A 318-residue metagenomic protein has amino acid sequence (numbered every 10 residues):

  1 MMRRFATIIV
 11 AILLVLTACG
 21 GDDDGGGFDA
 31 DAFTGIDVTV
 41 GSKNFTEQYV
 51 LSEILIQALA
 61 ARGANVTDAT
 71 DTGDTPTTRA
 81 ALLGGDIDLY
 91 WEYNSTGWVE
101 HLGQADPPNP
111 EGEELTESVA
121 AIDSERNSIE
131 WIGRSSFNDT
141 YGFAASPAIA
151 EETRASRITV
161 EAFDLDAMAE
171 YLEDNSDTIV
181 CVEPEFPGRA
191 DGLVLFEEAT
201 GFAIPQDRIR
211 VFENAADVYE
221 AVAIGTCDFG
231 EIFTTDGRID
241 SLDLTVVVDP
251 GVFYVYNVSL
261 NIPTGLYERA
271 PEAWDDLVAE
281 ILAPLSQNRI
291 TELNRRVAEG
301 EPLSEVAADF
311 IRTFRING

Functional and structural regions predicted by a protein language model:
L13-A18: C-terminal motif of bacterial Sec signal peptides marking the signal peptidase cleavage site
G20-D23: Bacterial signal peptide processing site
F28-E53, T70-D74, E185-G188: Extracytoplasmic "Venus flytrap"
T46, D68-A80, D207-E220: Short helix-initiation/N-cap motifs at beta->coil->alpha
T46-N65, V194-T200: Short, polar/charged alpha-helical segment
H101-I132, T226, R238-G251, V255: Ligand-binding "clamshell"
G112-I179, A283-Q287: A conserved helix-loop-strand patch within extracytoplasmic ligand-binding domains of the periplasmic binding
D174-D249: Ligand-binding pocket segment of bilobal, Venus flytrap-like solute-binding proteins
